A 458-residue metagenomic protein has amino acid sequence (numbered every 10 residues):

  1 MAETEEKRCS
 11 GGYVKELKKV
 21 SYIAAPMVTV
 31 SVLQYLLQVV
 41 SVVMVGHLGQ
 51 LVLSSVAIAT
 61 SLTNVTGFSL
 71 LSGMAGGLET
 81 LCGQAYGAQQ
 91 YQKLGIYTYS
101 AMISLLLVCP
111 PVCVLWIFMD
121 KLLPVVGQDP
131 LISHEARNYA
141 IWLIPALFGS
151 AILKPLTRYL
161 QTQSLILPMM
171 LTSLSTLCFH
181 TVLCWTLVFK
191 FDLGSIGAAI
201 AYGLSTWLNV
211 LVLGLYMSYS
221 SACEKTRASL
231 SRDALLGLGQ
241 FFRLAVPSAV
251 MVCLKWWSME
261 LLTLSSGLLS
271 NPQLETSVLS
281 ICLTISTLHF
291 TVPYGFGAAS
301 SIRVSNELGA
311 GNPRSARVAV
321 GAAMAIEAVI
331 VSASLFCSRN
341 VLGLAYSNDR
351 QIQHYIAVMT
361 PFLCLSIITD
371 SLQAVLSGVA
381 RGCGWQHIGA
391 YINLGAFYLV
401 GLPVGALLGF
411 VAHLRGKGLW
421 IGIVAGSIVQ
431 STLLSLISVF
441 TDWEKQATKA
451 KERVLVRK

Functional and structural regions predicted by a protein language model:
M1-A24, L193-L264, L268, T441-K458: Interhelical loop/hinge segments that connect adjacent transmembrane helices in multipass membrane
G12, V20, V45-N64, A88 (+9 more regions): Interfacial/gating helices of multi-pass transporter permease domains
Y13-L17, L123-L143, L268-S277, S338-C364 (+1 more regions): Interfacial segments at transmembrane-helix termini and the short loops linking adjacent helices
E16, P130, H134, I166-L211 (+6 more regions): Membrane-interface helix-loop junctions in multi-pass transport and translocation proteins
L17-L36, V40-S41, L62, T66 (+6 more regions): Residue-level signal for short hydrophobic patches within transmembrane helices of multi-pass membrane transporters
V32, L36-S54, L123-P130, T186-L193 (+5 more regions): Helix-terminus/linker motif at the lipid-water interface of multi-pass membrane proteins
V39-V42, L53-C113, I117, K154-Q161 (+4 more regions): Small-residue-rich hydrophobic transmembrane alpha-helices
T66, V114-L115, P130-L156, L171 (+6 more regions): Alpha-helical transmembrane segments of multi-pass membrane proteins
